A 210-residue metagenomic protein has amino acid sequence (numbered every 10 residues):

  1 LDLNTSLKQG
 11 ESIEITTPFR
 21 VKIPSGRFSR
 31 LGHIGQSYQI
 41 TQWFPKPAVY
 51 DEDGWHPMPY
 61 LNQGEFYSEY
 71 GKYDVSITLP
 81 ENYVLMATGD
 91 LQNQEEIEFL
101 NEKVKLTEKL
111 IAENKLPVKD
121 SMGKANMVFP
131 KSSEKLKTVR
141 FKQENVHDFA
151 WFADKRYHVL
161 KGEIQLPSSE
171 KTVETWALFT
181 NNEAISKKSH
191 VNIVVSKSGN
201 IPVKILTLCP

Functional and structural regions predicted by a protein language model:
L1-D2, P57-P59: N-terminal post-signal-peptidase region of extra-cytosolic proteins
L1-Q36, S121-E134, T138-V139: A surface-exposed beta-strand-loop module
K8, Q39, F44-P45, Y67 (+2 more regions): Generic, ordered loop/turn and secondary-structure boundary motif
F19-S25, K46-D53: Enriched for extracellular/lumenal, surface-exposed ectodomains of secreted and cell-surface proteins
G32-Y50, Q94-E95: Short edge-strand/loop segments of extracellular domains
Y50-D51, W55, E65-P210: Hydrophobic helix-coil surface modules that form long, contiguous segments used for peptide/substrate interaction
L61-Q63: Short, P/G- and charge-enriched loop/turn segments at secondary-structure junctions
